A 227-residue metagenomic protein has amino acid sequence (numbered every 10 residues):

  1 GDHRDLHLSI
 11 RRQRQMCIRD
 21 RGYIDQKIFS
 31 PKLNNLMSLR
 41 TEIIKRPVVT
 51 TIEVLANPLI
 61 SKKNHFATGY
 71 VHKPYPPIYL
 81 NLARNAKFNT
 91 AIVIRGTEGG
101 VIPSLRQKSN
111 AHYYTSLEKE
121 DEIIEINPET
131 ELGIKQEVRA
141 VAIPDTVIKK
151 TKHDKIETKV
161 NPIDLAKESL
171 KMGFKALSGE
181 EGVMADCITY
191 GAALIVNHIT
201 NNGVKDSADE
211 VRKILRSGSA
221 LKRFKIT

Functional and structural regions predicted by a protein language model:
G1-R14, I18: Single conserved hydrophobic/aromatic residue that forms the stacking wall/gate of nucleotide- or nucleobase-binding
R19-T227: Glycine-rich anion-binding loops and their surrounding alpha/beta cores
